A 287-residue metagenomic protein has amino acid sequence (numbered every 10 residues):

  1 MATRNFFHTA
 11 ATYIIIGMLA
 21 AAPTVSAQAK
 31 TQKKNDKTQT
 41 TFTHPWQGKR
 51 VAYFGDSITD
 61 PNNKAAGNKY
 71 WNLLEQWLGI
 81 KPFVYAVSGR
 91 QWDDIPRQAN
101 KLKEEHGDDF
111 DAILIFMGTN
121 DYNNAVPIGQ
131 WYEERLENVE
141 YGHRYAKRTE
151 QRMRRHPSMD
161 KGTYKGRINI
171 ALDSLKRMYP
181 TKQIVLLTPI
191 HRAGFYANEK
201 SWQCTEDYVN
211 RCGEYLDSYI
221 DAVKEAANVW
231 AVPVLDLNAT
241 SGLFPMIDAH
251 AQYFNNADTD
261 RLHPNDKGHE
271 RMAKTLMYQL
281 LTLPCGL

Functional and structural regions predicted by a protein language model:
M1-Y13: Bacterial N-terminal signal peptides that target proteins for export
A10-A22: Bacterial N-terminal signal peptides
M18, G55, M117: Residues that line or immediately flank small-molecule/substrate-binding pockets and catalytic motifs
T24-S26: Sec/Tat signal peptide C-region and signal peptidase I cleavage site
A29-S88, D93-D108, I113, D248-A249: Serine-esterase "nucleophile elbow" of acetyl-processing enzymes
W77, A99-L287: Alpha-helical cap/lid subdomain in secreted, periplasmic, or secretory-pathway luminal O-acyl-processing enzymes
